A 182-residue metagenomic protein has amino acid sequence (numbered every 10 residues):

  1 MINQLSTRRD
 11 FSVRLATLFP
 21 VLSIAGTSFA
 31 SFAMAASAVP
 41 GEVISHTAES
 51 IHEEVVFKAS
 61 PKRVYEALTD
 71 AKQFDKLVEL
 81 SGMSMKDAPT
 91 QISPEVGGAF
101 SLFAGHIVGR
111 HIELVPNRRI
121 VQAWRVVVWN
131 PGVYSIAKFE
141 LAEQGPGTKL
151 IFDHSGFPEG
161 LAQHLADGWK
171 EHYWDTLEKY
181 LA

Functional and structural regions predicted by a protein language model:
M1-D10, L18-A25: N-terminal secretory signal peptides
R14, S101-Q144, S155: Hydrophobic-ligand binding "helix-grip"
S28-R63: C-terminal segment of N-terminal export signals and the immediately downstream linker at the start of the mature
A48-E54, P61, A99, H106 (+3 more regions): Intrinsic-disorder/low-complexity, polar/charged segments enriched in Ser/Thr/Lys/Arg/Asp/Glu/Gln
E54-V56, R63-T69, Q73-L77: N-terminal secretory signal peptides
V64-Y65, F74, F100, H111 (+4 more regions): Hydrophobic pocket/interface hotspot
K72-H106, N117: Short beta-edge strand/loop motif at the mouth of beta-sheet-based domains
F152-H172: A short acidic/glycine-rich loop-to-helix N-cap element
